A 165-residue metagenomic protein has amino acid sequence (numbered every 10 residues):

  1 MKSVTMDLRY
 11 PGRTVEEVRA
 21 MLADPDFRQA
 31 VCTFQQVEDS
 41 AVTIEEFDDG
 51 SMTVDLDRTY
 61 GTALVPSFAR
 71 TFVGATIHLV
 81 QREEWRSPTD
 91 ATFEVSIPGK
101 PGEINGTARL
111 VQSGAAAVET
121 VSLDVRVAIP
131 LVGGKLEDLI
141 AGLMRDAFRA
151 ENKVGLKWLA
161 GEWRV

Functional and structural regions predicted by a protein language model:
M1-T62, S67: Hydrophobic ligand-binding cavity/cleft-lining segments
K2, Q35-Q36, T71-L79, K100-T107: Amphipathic hydrophobic-ligand
R13-E16, E45-T53, E84-D90, R109-V118: A short, structured loop/turn motif at beta-sheet edges
I44, G99-E103, R145, W158: Anionic, Ser/Thr-rich low-complexity intrinsically disordered regions
D55-T59, A69, T92-P98: Short beta-strand segments that buttress and anchor functional surface loops
G61-R86: Helix-adjacent hinge/juxtasegments
V80-R82, G133-V165: A conserved amphipathic terminal alpha-helix motif
E84, T92-A141: Beta-strand/loop substructures that line and gate deep hydrophobic ligand-binding cavities in soluble
